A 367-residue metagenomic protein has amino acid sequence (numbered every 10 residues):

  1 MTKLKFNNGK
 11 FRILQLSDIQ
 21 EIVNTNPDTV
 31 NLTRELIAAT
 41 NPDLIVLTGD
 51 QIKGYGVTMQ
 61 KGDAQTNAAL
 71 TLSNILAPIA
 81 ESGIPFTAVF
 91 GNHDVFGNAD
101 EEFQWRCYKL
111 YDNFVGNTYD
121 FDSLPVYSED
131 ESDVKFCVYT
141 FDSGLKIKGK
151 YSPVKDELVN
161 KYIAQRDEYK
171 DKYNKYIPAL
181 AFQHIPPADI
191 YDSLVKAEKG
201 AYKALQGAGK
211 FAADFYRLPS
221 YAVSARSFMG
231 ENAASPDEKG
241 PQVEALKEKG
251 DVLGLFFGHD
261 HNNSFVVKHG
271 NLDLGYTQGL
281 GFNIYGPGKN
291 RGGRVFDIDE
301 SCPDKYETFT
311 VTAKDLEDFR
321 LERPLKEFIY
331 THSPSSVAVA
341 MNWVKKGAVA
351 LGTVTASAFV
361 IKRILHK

Functional and structural regions predicted by a protein language model:
T2-K3, S123-S128, S132, V138 (+4 more regions): Binuclear metal-dependent phosphoesterase catalytic core
K10-Q20, K135-L145, F182, L272-G279: Active-site-proximal beta-strand elements of phosphoester/diester hydrolases
D18, T33, I45, D50 (+7 more regions): Divalent metal-coordination and catalytic microenvironments
I22-N24, K53-G56, A88-D100, K146-G149 (+4 more regions): Active-site environment of divalent metal-dependent phosphoester hydrolases
T25-D120: Core catalytic region of metal-dependent phosphoesterases/phosphodiesterases, especially metallo-beta-lactamase-like
T40-L44, C137-T140, Y151-S264: His/acidic metal-ligating clusters that form di-metal
N92, N98-D167: Flexible, acidic/histidine-containing loops and adjacent segments that form or flank the divalent-metal
M341-L365: Hydrophobic alpha-helical topogenic segments used for membrane insertion/localization
